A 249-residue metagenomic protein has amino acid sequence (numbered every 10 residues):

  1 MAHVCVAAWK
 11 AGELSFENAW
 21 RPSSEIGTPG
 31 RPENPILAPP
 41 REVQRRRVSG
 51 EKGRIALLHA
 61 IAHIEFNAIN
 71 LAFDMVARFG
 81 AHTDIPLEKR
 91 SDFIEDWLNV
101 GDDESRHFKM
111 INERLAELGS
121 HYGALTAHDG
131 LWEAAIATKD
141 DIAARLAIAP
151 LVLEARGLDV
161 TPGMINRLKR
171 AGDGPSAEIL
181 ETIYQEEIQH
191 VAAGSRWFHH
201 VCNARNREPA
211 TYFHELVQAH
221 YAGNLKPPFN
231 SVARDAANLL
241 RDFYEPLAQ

Functional and structural regions predicted by a protein language model:
M1-Q249: Non-heme di-metal
